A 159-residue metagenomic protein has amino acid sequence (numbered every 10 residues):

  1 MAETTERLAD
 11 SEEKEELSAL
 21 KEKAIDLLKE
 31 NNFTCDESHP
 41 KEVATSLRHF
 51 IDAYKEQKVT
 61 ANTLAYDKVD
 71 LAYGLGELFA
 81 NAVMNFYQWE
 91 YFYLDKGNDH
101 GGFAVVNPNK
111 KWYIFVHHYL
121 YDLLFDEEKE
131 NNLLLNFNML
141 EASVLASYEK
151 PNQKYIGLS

Functional and structural regions predicted by a protein language model:
M1-A9, V83-Y93, N131, L135-S147 (+1 more regions): Proteins with a high burden of low-complexity, intrinsically disordered sequence enriched in S/T/G/P/A and R, requiring
A2-L71: N-terminal low-complexity, intrinsically disordered segments
N31, C35, Y54-A61, A82-N85 (+5 more regions): Short secondary-structure junctions and interdomain/linker hinges
D36-V43, L47, Y66-V69, N98-F103 (+4 more regions): A sequence-level detector of short, solvent-exposed, charge-rich linear segments
Y66-F125: Amphipathic protein-protein interaction modules
F103-S159: A recognition module on extended beta-rich or small alphabeta surfaces enriched in W/G with H and D/E
